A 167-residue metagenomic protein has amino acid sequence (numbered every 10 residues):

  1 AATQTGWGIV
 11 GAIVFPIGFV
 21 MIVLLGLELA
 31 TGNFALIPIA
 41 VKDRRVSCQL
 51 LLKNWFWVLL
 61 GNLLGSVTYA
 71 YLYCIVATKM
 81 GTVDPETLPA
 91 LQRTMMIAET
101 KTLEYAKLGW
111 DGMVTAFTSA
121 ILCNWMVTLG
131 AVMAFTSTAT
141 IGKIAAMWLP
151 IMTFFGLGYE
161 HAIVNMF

Functional and structural regions predicted by a protein language model:
A1-F167: Alpha-helical transmembrane segments and their helix-helix packing motifs
